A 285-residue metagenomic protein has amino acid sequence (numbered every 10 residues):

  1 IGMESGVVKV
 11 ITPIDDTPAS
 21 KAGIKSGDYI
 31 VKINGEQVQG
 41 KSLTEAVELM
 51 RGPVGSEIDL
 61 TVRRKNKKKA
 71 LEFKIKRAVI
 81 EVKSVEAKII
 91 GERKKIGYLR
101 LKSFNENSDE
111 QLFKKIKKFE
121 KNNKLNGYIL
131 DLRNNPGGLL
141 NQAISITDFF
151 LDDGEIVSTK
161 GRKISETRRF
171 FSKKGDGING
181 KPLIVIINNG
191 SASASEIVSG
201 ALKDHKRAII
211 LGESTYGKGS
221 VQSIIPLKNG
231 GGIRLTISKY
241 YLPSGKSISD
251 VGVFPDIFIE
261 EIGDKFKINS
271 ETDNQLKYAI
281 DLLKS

Functional and structural regions predicted by a protein language model:
I1-K9: PDZ/PDZ-like peptide-tail recognition elements
K9-T12, T17-S26, N34-I225: Cleft-lining beta-strand/loop regions that shape enzyme active-site pockets
G27-Y29, K246: Structural motif
R169-F171, L235, D250-G252: Conserved phosphate-chemistry cores used by DNA topoisomerases
N229-S238: Short acidic, Pro/Gly- and aromatic-enriched capping/linker segments at domain boundaries
S247-S285: Conserved functional hotspot residues or short segments at active or partner-binding sites across diverse domains
